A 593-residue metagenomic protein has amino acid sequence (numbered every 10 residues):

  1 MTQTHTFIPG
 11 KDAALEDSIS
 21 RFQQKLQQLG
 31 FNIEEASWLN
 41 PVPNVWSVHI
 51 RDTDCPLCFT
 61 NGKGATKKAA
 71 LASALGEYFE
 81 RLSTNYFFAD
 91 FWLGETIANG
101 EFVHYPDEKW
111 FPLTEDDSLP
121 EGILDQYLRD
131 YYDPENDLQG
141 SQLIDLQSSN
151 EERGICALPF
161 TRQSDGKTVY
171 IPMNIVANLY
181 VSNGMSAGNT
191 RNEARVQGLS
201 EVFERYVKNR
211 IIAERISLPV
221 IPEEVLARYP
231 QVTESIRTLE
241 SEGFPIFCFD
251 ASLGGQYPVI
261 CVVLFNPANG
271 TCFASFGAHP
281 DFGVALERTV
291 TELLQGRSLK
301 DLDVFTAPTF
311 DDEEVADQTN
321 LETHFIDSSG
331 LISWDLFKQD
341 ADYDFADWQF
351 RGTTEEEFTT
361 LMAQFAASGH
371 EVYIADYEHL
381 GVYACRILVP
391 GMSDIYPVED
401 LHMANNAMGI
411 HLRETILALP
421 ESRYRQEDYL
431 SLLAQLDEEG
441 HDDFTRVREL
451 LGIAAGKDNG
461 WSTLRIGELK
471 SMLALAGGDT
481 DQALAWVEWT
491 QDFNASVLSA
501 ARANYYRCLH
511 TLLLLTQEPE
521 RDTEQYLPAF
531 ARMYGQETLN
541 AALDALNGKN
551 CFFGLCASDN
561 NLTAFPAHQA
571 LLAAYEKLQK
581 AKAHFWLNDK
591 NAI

Functional and structural regions predicted by a protein language model:
M1-I593: Helix-biased "structured C-terminal domain" signature
